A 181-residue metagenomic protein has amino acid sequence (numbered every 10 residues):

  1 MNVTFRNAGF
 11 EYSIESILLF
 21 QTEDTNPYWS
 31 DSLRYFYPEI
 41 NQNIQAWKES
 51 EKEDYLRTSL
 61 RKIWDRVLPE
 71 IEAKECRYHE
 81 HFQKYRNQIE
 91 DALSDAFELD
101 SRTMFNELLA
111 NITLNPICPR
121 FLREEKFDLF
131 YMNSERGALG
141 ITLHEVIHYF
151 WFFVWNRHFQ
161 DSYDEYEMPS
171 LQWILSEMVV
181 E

Functional and structural regions predicted by a protein language model:
M1-A73, R77-H79: N-terminal low-structure segments adjacent to metalloprotease catalytic domains across cellular compartments
N7-S13, W155, S162-E181: Post-HExxH zinc-binding segment in Zn-dependent metallohydrolases
G9, F97, I112-C118, Y131-E135 (+1 more regions): Short, flexible loop/turn elements at secondary-structure junctions
S59-R123: Auxiliary, metal-adjacent structural segments of Zn-dependent hydrolase domains
Y85, L139, Q172, S176: Hydrophobic (often cysteine-bearing) scaffold residues that line and stabilize catalytic clefts of nucleotide/cofactor
F127-T142: Short pre-active-site segment immediately N-terminal to the catalytic Zn-binding motif
G140-R157: Active-site recognition of the HExxH zinc-binding catalytic motif
